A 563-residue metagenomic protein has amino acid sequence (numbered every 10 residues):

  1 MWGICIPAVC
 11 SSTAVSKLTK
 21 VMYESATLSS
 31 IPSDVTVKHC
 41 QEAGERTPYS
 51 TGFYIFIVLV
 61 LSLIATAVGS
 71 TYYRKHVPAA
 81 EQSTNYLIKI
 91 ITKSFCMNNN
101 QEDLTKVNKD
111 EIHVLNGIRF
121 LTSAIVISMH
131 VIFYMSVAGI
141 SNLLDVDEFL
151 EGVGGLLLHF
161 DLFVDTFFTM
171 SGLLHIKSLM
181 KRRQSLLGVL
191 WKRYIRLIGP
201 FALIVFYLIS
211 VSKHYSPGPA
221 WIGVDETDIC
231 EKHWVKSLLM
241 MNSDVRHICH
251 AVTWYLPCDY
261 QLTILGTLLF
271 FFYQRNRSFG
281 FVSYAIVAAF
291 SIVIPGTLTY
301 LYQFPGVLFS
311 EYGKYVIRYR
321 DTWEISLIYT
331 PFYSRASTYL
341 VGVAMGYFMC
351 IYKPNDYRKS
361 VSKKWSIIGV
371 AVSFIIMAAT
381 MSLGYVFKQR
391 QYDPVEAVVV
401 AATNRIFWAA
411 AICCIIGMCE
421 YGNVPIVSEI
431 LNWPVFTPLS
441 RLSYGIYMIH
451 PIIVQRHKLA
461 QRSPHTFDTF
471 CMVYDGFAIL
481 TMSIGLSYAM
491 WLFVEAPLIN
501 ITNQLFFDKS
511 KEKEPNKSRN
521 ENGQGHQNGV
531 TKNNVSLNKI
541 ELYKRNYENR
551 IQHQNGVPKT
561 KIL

Functional and structural regions predicted by a protein language model:
M1-R74, V114, T122-M129, A138-G139 (+3 more regions): Extracellular (lumenal) ectodomains and large extracellular loops of multi-pass membrane proteins
P7, T263-A289, Y347-S366: Solvent-exposed interhelical
R46-L61, D110-N116, E151-V164, V224-K232 (+7 more regions): Interfacial loop-to-helix transition and helix-capping segments at the boundaries of transmembrane helices
I57-L63, L115-T122, G152, D161-V164 (+12 more regions): Transmembrane alpha-helical segments and their boundary/interface "anchor" motifs in multi-pass integral membrane
L59-L104, Q391, E420, V424-F436 (+3 more regions): C-terminal "closing" transmembrane helix and its immediate cytosolic amphipathic cap in multi-pass membrane proteins
G69-K75, I176-R183, F271-R277, M345-P354 (+2 more regions): Structural signal for the C-terminal ends of transmembrane alpha-helices and the immediately following loop
P78-V107, M135-L156, F201-C258, V293-L327 (+1 more regions): Membrane-interface helix-loop-helix regions
P331-M345, S366-P497: Alpha-helical transmembrane segments of multi-pass integral membrane proteins
